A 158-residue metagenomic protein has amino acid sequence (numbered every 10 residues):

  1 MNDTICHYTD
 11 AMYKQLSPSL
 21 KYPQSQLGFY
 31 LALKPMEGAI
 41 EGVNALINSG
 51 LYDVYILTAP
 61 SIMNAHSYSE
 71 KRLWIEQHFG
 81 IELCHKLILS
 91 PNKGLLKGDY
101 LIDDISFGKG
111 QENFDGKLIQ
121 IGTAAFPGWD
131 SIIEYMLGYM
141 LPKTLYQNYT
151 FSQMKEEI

Functional and structural regions predicted by a protein language model:
M1-L33: Active-site neighborhood of HAD-like aspartate-dependent phosphohydrolases
Y13-S17, W74, K117-Q120: Glycine-rich, phosphate-binding/catalytic loops in enzymes
K34, A39-S69, I75: Substrate-recognition element of Asp-dependent hydrolases with the DxDx(T/V) motif
L46, V54-A65, M136-E157: Membrane-proximal envelope and lipid/glycan-remodeling enzymes
N48, G94, Q111-D115: Short, conserved loop/helix-junction motifs that constitute active-site signature segments in enzyme catalytic cores
G50, G80-H85, F114-I119: Structural alpha-beta junctions
T58-Y100, S106-K109: Substrate-recognition "cap/lid" segment bordering the active-site pocket of phosphatases
Y100-L141: Acidic, Mg2+-coordinating phosphoryl-transfer loop and its flanking beta/alpha structural elements, shared across
